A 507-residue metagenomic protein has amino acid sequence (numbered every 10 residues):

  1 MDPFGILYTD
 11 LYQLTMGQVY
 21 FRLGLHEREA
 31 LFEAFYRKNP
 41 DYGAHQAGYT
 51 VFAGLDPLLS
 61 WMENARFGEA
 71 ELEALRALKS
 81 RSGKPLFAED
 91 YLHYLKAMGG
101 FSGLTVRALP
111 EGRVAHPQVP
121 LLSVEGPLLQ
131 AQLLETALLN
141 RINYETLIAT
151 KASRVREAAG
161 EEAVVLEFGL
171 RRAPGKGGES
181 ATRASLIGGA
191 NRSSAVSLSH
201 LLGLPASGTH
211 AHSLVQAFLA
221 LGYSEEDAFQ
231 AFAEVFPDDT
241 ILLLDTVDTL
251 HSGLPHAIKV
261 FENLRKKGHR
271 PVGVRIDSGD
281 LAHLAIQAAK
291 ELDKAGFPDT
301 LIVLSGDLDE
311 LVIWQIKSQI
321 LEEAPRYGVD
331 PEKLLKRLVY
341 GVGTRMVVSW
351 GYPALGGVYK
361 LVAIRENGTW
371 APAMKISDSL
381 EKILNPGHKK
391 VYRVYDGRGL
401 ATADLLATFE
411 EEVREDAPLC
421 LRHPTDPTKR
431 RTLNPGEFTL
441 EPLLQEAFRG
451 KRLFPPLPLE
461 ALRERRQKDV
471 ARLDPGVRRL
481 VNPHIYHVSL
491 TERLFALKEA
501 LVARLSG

Functional and structural regions predicted by a protein language model:
M1-D238, M346-G507: Ordered alpha/beta subdomains of enzyme catalytic regions
T209, S213-F409: Glycine-rich phosphate/ribose-binding loops and adjacent secondary-structure elements that form binding surfaces
